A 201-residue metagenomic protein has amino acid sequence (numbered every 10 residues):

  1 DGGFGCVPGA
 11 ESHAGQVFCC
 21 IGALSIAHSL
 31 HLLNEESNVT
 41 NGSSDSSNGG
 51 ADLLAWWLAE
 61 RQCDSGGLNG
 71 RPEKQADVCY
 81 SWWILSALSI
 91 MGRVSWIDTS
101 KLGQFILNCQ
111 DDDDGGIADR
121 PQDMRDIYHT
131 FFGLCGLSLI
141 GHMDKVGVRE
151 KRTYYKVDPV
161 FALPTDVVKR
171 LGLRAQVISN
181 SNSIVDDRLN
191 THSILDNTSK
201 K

Functional and structural regions predicted by a protein language model:
D1-Q16: Solenoidal tandem-repeat scaffolds enriched in leucines and small polar residues
G5, N69-G70: Generic transmembrane alpha-helix signature in multi-pass membrane proteins, especially transporters/channels
A23-D64, E73-K201: Terminal, non-catalytic domain-edge segments
